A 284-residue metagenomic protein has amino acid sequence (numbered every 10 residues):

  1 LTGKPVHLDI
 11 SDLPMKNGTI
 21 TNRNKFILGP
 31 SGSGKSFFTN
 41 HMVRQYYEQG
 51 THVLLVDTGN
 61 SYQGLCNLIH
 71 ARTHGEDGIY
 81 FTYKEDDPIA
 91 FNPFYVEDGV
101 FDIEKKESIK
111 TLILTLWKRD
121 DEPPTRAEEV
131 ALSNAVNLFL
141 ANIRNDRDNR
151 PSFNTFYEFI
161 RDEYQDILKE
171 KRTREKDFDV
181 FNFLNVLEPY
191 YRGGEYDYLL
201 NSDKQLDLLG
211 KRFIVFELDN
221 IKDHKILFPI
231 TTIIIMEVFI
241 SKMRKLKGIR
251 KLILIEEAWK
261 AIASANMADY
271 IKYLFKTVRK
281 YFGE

Functional and structural regions predicted by a protein language model:
L1-V6, D12, Q63-E76, Y83-G283: P-loop NTPase motor domains
T2-Y83: Glycine-rich phosphate-binding loop of nucleotide-binding enzymes
